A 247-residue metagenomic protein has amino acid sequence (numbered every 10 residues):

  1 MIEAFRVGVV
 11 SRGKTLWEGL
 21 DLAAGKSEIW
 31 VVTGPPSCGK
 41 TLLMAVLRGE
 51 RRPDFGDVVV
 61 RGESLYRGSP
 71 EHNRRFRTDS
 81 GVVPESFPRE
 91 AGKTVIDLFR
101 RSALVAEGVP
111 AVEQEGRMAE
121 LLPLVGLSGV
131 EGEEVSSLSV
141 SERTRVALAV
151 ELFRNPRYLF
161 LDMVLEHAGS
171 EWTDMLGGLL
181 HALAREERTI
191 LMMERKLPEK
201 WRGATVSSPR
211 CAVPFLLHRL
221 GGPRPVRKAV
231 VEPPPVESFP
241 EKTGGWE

Functional and structural regions predicted by a protein language model:
I2, W17-G19: Conserved structural motif at the start of ABC-family nucleotide-binding domains
R48: Helix-to-loop junction immediately C-terminal to a conserved catalytic motif
D57-R75: ABC ATPase NBD Q-loop/coupling interface
S86, A91-V105: Q-loop/switch helix immediately C-terminal to the Walker
R100, V112-V130: Conserved ABC ATPase "signature" region
E134-L138: Conserved ABC ATPase signature
L148: Hydrophobic anchor residue at the start of the ABC signature
